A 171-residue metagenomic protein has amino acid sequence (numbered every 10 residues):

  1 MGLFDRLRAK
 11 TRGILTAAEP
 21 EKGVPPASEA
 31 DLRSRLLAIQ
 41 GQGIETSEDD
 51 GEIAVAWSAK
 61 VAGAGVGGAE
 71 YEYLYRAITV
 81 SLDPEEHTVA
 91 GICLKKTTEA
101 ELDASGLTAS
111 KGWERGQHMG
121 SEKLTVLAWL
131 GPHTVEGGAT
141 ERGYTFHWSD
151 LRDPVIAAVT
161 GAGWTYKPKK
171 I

Functional and structural regions predicted by a protein language model:
M1-I171: A composition-biased, non-transmembrane "mature-region" signal
